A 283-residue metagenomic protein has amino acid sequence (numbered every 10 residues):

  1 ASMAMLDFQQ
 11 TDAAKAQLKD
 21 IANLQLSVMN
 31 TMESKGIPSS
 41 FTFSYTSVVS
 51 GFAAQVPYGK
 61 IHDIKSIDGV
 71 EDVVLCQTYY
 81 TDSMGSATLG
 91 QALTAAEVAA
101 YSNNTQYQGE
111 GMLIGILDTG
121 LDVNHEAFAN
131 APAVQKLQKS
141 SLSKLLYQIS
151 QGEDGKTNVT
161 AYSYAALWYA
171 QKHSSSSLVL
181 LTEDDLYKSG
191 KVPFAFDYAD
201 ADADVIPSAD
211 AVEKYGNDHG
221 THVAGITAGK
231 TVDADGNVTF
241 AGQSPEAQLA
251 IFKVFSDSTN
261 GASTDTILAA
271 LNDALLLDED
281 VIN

Functional and structural regions predicted by a protein language model:
A1-L6, F43, G242-E246: Flexible hinge/switch segments at interdomain interfaces of large molecular machines
S2-G36: Aromatic- and Gly/Pro-rich amphipathic surface segment
M29-L113, D122-K136: Autoinhibitory propeptides
Y101-S263, L277-D280: Subtilisin-like serine protease catalytic core
E110, L268-A269: Short, solvent-exposed loop/turn segments enriched in Ser/Thr/Gly
L271-N283: Short acidic, glycine-rich surface-loop motifs adjacent to enzyme active sites
